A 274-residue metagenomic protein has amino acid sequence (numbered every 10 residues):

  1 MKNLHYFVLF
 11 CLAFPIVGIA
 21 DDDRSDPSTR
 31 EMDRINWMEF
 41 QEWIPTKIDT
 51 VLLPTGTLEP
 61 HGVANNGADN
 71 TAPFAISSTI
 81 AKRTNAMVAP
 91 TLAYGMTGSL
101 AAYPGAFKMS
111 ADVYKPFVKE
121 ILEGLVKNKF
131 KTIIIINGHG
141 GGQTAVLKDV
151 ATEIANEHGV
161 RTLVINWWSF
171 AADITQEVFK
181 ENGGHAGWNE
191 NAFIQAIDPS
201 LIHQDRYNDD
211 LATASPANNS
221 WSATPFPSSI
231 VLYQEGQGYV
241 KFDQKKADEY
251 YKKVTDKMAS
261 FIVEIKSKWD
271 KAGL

Functional and structural regions predicted by a protein language model:
M1-H5: Positively charged n-region of N-terminal signal peptides that target proteins for export
F7-P15: Bacterial N-terminal signal peptides
I16-A20: Sec/Tat signal peptide C-region and signal peptidase I cleavage site
D21-A86, P90-G98, P104-D112, P116-I134 (+1 more regions): Extended, histidine- and acidic-residue-enriched regions that form the cofactor-binding/catalytic faces
